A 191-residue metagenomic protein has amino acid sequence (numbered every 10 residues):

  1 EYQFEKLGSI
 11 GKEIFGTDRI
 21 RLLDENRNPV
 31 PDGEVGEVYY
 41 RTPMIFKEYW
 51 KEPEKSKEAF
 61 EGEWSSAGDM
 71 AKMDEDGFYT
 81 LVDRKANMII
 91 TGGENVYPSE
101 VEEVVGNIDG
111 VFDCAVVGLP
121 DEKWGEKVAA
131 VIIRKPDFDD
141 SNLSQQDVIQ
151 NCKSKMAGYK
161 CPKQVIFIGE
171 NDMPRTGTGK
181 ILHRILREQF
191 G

Functional and structural regions predicted by a protein language model:
E1-L7, D24-N26, E52-K55: Active-site loops of AMP-binding adenylate-forming
K12-T17, N28-A59, E94-V96: Conserved ATP/PPi-binding loop(s) of AMP-dependent carboxylate-activating enzymes
T17-D18, G62, A67-G68, F112 (+1 more regions): Short loop/turn microsegments at loop-to-beta-strand junctions
L23, A67, M73, M173-R175: Hydrophobic alpha-helical segments, especially N-terminal targeting/anchoring helices
N26, T42, K47-E48, K55 (+3 more regions): AMP-binding/adenylate-forming catalytic core of the ANL superfamily
A157-T178: AMP-binding/adenylate-forming catalytic domain of the ANL superfamily
